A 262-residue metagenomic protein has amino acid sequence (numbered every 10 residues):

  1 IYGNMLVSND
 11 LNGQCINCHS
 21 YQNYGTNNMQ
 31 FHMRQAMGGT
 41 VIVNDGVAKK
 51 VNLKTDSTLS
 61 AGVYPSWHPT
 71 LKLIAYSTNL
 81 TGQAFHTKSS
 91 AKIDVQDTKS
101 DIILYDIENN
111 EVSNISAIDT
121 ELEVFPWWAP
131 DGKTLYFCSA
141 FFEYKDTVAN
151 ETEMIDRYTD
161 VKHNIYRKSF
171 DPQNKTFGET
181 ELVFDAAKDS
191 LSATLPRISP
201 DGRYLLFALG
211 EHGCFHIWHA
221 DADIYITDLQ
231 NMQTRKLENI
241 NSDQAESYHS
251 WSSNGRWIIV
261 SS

Functional and structural regions predicted by a protein language model:
Y2-Q14, V43-A61, I103-L122, S169-T194 (+1 more regions): Multi-bladed beta-propeller domains
S20-Q22, S66, W127, R197 (+1 more regions): Conserved beta-strand position repeated across blades of beta-propeller domains
N23-G25, P69-T70, P130-D131, P200-D201 (+1 more regions): Residue-level detector of Asp-centered blade-edge/turn motifs that repeat once per structural unit in beta-propeller
N28-H32, L73-S77, T134-C138, R203-A208 (+1 more regions): Residue position within the beta-strands of beta-propeller blades
G38-G39, T98-I102, H163-I165, A222-I224: Repetitive beta-architecture junctions, highlighting loop-to-beta-strand starts across blade-like repeats
Y76-D97, C138-V161, A208-A220: Short, conserved, GDST-rich strand-edge loop motifs in beta-rich repeat architectures
S190-L229, N239-S262: Loop/turn-rich, solvent-exposed surfaces of beta-rich toroidal or solenoidal domains
